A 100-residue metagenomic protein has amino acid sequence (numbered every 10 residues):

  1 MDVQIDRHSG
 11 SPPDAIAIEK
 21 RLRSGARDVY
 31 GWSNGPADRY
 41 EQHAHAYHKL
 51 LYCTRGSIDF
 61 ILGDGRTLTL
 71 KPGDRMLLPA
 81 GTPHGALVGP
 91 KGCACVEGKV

Functional and structural regions predicted by a protein language model:
M1-E41: A short, N-terminal "cap"/entry segment at the start of jelly-roll beta-barrel domains of the cupin/DSBH fold
E19-R21, R39-H45, I61-L62, L68 (+1 more regions): Short histidine-centered beta-strand/loop micro-motifs that create catalytic or ligand/metal-coordination sites
A44-F60: Short, conserved beta-strand element in jelly-roll/cupin
D64-A80: Short acidic-glycine-tyrosine-enriched beta hairpin
G81-V100: Ligand-binding loop in jelly-roll beta-barrel domains
